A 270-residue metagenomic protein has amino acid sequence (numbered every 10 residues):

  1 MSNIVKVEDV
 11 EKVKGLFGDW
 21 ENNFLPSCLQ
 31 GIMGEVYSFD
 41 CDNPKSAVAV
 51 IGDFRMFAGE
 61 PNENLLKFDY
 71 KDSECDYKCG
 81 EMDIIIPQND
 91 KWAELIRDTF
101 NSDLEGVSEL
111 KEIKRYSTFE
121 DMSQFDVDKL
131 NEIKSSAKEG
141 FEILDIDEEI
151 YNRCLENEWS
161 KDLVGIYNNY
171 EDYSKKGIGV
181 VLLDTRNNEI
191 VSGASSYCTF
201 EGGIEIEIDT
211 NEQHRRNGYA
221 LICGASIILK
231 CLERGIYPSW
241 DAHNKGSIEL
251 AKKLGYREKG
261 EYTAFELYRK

Functional and structural regions predicted by a protein language model:
M1-N22, D121-N169: Short amphipathic alpha-helix that is part of the acyltransferase structural core
V7-G52: N-terminal ordered "arm"
G34-E35, F39-Y151, F265-E266: Acyl-donor-binding surface of acyltransferase catalytic domains
S46, V191-S192, G260: A structural microfeature
N64-D72, I206, R216-E233, E249 (+1 more regions): Conserved acetyl-CoA-binding loop-helix of GNAT-fold acetyltransferases
A93-E105, L221, H243-E261: Conserved active-site alpha-helix within GNAT-family acetyltransferase domains
G165-R186, I190-N211: A conserved beta-strand-loop-helix scaffold within acyl/acetyltransferase catalytic domains
I208, P238-D241: Conserved hydrophobic beta-strand within the GNAT/NAT acetyltransferase core sheet that lines the active-site cleft
